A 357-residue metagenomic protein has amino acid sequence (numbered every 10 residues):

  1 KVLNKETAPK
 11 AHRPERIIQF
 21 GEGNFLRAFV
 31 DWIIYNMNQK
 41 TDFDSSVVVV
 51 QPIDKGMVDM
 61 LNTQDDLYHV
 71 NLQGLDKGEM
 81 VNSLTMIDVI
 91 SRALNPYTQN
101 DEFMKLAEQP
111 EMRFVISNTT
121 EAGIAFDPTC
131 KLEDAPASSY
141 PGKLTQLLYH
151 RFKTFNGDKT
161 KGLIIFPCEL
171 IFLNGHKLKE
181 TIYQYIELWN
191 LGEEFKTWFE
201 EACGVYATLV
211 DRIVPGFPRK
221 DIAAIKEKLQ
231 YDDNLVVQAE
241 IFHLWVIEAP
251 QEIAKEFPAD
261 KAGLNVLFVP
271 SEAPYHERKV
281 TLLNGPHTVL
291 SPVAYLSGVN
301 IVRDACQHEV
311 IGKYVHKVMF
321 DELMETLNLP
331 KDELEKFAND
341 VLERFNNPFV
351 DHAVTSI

Functional and structural regions predicted by a protein language model:
K1-I357: Substrate/ligand-engaging "lid" and interaction regions
